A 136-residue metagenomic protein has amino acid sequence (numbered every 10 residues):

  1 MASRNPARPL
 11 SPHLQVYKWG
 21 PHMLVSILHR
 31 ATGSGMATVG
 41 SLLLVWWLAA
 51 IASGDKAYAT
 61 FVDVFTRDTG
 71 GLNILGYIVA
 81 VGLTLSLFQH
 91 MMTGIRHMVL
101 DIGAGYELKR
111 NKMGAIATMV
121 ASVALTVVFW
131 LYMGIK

Functional and structural regions predicted by a protein language model:
M1-K136: Membrane-embedded alpha-helical bundles that constitute the cytochrome b-like, heme-associated redox core of multi-pass
